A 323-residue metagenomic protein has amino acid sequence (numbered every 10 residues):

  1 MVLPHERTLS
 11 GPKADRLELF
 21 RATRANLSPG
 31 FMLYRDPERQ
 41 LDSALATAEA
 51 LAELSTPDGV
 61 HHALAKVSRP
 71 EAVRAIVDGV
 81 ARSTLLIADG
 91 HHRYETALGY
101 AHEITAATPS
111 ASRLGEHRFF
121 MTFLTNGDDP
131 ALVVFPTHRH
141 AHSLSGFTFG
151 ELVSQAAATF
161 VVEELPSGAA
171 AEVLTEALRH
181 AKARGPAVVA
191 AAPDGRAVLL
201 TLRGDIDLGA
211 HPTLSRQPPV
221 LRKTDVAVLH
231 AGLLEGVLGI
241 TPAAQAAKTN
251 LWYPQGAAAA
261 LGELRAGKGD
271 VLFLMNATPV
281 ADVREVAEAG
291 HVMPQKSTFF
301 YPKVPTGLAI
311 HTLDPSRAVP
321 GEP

Functional and structural regions predicted by a protein language model:
M1-P323: Surface-exposed, charge/polar-rich loops and edge strands
